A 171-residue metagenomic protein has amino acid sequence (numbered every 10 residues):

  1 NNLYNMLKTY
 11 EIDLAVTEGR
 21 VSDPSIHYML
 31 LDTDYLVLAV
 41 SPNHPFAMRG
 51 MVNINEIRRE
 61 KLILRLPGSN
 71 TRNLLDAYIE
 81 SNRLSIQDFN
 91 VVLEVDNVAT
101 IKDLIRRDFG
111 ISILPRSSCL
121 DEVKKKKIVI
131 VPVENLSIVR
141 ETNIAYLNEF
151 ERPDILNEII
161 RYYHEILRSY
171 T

Functional and structural regions predicted by a protein language model:
N1-L36, V40, R106-F109, V129-V131: Short beta-strand-centered segments that line the small-molecule binding cleft or hinge of alpha/beta clamshell
N1-N5, L93-I101: Short helix-initiation/N-cap motifs at beta->coil->alpha
Y4-N5, M29, N55, K102-D103 (+1 more regions): Alpha-helical segments flanking ligand/cofactor-binding loops in enzyme cores
V16-I26, N73, A77, S81 (+1 more regions): A ligand-binding cleft/hinge motif common to bilobed small-molecule-binding domains
E18, I86-N97: Short beta-strand-to-loop elements that line the ligand-binding cleft of bilobed periplasmic-binding protein-like
S25-L36, V40-I63, P67, D154: Flexible hinge/capping segments at coil-to-helix
L62-R83, P153, I160, Y170: Secondary-structure junction motif
F109, V129-T171: A late-sequence structural motif
